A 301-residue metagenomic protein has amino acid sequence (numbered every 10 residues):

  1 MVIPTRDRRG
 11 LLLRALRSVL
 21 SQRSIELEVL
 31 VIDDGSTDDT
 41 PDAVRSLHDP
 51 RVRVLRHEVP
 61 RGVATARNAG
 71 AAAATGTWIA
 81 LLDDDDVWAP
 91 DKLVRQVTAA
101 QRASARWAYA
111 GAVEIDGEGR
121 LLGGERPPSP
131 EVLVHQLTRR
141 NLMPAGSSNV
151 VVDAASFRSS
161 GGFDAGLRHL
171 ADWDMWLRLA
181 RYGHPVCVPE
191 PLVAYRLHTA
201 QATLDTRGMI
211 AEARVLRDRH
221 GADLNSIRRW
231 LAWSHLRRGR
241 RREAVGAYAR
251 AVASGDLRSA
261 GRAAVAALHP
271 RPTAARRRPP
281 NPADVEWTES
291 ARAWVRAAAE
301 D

Functional and structural regions predicted by a protein language model:
G10-L13, S36-S46, V87, D91: Acidic helix N-cap motif at the loop->helix transition within catalytic regions of sugar-transfer enzymes
R17-E26: Short, acidic, metal-binding catalytic loop of nucleotide-sugar glycosyltransferases
S18, D33-D42, V59, D83: A conserved acidic beta->alpha catalytic loop
H57-A74: Glycine-rich, basic loop-to-helix element that forms the pyrophosphate-binding segment of sugar-nucleotide handling
I79: Short aromatic/hydrophobic "clamp" motif used to bind/position activated sugar donors
D91-L122: Conserved donor NDP-sugar-binding/catalytic core segment of glycosyltransferases
G124, S129-A213: Conserved nucleotide-sugar donor-binding catalytic segment
L197-D301: C-terminal subregions of glycosyltransferases and related glycan-biosynthesis enzymes
